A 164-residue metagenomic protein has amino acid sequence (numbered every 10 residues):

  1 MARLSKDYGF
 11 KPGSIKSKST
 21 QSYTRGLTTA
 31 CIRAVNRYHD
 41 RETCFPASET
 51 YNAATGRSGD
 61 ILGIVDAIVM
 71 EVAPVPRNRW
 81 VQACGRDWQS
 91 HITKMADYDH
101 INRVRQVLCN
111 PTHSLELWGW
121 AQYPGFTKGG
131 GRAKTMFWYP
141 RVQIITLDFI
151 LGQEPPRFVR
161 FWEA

Functional and structural regions predicted by a protein language model:
A2-A164: Catalytic phosphate/metal-binding cores of nucleic-acid and nucleotide-processing enzymes, i.e., regions that mediate
